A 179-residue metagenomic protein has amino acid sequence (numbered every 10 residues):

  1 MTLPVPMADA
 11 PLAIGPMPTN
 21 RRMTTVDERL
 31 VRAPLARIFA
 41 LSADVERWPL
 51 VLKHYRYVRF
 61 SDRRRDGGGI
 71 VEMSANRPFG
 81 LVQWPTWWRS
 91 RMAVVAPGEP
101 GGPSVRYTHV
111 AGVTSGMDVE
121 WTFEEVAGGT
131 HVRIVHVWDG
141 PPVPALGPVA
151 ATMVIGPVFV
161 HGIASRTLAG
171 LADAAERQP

Functional and structural regions predicted by a protein language model:
T2-G67: Hydrophobic ligand-binding cavity/cleft-lining segments
P4, P16-P18, P49, R59-V113 (+2 more regions): Glycine-rich portal/gate segments that line the openings of hydrophobic small-molecule binding cavities
D9, E72-P78, V135-D139: Generic short beta-strand segments
A33-L35, P97-E99, V126-A127: Short loop segments at secondary-structure junctions
P34-A40, F159, I163, T167: Short amphipathic alpha-helical segments
T108-S165: Beta-strand/loop substructures that line and gate deep hydrophobic ligand-binding cavities in soluble
